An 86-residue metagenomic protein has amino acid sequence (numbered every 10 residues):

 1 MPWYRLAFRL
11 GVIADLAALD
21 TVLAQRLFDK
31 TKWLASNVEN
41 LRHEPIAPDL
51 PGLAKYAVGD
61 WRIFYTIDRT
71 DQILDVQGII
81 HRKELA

Functional and structural regions predicted by a protein language model:
M1-A14, A18-R26, A57-A86: Enriched for short, Lys/Arg-rich terminal
K32-A57: A short, surface-exposed loop/turn module that caps and links secondary-structure elements
